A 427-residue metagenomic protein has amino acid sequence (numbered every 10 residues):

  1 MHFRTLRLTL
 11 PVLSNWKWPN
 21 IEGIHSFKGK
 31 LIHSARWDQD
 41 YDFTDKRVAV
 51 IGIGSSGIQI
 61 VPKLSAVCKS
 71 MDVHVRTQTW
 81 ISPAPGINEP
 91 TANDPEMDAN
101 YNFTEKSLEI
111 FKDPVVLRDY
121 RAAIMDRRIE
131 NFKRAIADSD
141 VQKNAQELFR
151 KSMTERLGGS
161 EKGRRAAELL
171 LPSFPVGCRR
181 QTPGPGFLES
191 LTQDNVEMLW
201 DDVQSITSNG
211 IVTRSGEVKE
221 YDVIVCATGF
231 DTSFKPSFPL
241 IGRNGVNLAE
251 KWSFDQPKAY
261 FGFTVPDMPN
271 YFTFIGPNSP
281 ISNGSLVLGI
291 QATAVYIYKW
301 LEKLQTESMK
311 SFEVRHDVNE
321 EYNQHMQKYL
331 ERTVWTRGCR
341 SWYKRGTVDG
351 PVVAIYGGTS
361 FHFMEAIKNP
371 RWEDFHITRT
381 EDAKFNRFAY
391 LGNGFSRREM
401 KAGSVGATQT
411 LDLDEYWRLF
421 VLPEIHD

Functional and structural regions predicted by a protein language model:
M1-R4, L8-H25, D40, I53 (+1 more regions): N-terminal FAD-binding dinucleotide-binding subdomain shared by FAD-dependent oxidases/monooxygenases
K28-G29: Active-site-adjacent "gating/activation" loops or surface patches in catalytic cores
I32-D45: A short, basic/flexible loop-to-alpha-helix module at the beginning of a structural domain
T44-G54: Beta1/beta-strand and adjacent pyrophosphate-binding region of the FAD-binding site in flavoprotein oxidoreductases
G57: N-terminal Rossmann-fold NAD(P) dinucleotide-binding loop
I60-L64: Aromatic pocket-lining residues of Rossmann-like dinucleotide-binding sites
